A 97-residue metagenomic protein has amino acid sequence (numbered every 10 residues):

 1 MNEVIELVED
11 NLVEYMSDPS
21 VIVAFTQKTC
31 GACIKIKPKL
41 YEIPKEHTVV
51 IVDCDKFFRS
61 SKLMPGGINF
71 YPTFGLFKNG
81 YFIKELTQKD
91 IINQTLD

Functional and structural regions predicted by a protein language model:
M1-V21, Q94-D97: N-terminal leader/targeting and pre-domain segments
E6-L7, F25-T26, K37, P44-S61 (+1 more regions): Thiol-based oxidoreductase modules, predominantly thioredoxin-like and allied folds used for disulfide exchange
V13-E14, S61-G66: Short amphipathic alpha-helix with an adjacent loop that forms part of the alpha/beta core around
Y15-S17, V21, Y41, T48-D55 (+1 more regions): Domain-level signature for proteins that mediate thiol-based redox and metal-cofactor handling
Q27-K28, G80: Residue-level signal for short, function-critical loop segments
C30-C33: Short cysteine clusters
K37-L40, M64-G67, K89-D90: Short, glycine/charged-enriched secondary-structure capping and boundary segments
F70-D97: Non-catalytic, surface beta->alpha helical segment in thiol-disulfide oxidoreductase systems
